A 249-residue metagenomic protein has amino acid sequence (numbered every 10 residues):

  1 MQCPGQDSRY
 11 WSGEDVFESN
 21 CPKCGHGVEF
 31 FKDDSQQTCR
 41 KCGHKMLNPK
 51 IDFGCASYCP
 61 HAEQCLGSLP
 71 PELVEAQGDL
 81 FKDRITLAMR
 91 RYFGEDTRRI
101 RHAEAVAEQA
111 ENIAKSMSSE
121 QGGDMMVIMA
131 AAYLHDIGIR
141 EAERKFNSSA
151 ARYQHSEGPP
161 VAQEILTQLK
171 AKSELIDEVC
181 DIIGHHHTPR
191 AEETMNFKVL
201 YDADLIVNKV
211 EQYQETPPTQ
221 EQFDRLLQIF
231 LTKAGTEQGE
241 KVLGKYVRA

Functional and structural regions predicted by a protein language model:
V16-E18, Q36, A62: Residues immediately within or flanking Cys/His clusters that coordinate Zn2+ in small zinc-binding modules
C21-C24, C39-C42: Short cysteine-rich clusters marking metal-coordination/redox-active sites
F30-F31, N48-P49: Short, non-ligating residues that shape and space the ligands of small metal-coordination modules and catalytic
N48, Q64-Q154: Acidic/His-rich, divalent-metal-binding segments that scaffold phosphate/diphosphate chemistry
A88-M89, I128-L134, V179-H187, L200-A203: Short alpha-helical scaffolding segments that buttress acidic/His motifs in well-ordered protein cores
G94-Q121, L134, A171, H187-A249: Divalent metal-dependent phosphate-bond-processing catalytic cores, especially two-metal-ion Mg2+/Mn2+ enzymes that act
S118-A130, L169-I183: Acidic/histidine metal-binding catalytic segments
I139-V179: Helix-adjacent hinge/juxtasegments
